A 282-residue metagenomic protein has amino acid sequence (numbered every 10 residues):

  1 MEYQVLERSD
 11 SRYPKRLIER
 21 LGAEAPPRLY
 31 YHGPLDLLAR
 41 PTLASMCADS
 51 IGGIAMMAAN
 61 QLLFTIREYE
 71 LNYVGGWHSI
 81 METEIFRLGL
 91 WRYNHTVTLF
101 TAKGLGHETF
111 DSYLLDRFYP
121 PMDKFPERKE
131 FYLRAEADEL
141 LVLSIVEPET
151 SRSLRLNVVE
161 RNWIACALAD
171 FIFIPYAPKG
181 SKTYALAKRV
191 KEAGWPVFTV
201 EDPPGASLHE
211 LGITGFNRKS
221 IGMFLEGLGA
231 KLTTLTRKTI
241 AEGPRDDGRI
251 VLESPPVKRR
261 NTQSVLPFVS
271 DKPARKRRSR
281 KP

Functional and structural regions predicted by a protein language model:
M1-P282: Glycine-biased, small-residue-rich flexible motifs in mid-sequence functional cores and linkers
